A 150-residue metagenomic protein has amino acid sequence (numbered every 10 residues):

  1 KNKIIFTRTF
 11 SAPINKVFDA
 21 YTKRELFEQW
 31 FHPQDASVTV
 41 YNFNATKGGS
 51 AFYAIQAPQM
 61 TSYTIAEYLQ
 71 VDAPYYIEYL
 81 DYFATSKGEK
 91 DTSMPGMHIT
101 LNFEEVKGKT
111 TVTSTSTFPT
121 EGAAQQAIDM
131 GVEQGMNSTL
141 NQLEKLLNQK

Functional and structural regions predicted by a protein language model:
K1-S37: Hydrophobic ligand-binding cavity/cleft-lining segments
K3-T7, I14, V38, S50 (+4 more regions): Intrinsic-disorder/low-complexity, polar/charged segments enriched in Ser/Thr/Lys/Arg/Asp/Glu/Gln
V17-F18, F27, A51, Y68 (+4 more regions): Hydrophobic pocket/interface hotspot
E28, P33, Y41-N42, F52 (+2 more regions): Hydrophobic-ligand binding "helix-grip"
G88-Q134: Beta-strand/loop substructures that line and gate deep hydrophobic ligand-binding cavities in soluble
